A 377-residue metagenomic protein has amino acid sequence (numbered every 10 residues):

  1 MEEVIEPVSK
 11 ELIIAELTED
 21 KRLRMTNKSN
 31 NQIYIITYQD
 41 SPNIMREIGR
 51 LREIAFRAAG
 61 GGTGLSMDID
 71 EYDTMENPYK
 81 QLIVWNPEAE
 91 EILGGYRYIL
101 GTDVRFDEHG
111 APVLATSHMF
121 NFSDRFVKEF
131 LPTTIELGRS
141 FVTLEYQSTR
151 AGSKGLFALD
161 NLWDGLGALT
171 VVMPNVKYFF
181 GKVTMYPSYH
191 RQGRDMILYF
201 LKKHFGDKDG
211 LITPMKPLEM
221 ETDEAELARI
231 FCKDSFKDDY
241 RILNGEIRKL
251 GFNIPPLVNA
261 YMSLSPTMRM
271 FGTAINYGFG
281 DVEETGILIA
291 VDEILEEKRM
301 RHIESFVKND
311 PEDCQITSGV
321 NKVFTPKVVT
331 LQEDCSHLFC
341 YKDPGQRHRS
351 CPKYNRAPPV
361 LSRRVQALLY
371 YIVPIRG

Functional and structural regions predicted by a protein language model:
E2-Q39: Conserved N-terminal entry element of GNAT/NAT acetyltransferase domains
M25-D70, K80-L100: Short amphipathic alpha-helix that is part of the acyltransferase structural core
T63, D103-T267: Acyl-donor binding region in acyl/amide transferases
Y72-I83, F106, M268-R269, G280-T285: A short helix-loop-beta-strand connector motif used in the catalytic cores of GNAT acetyltransferases and, in some
R269-V307: C-terminal/domain-terminus segments
V307-N321: Short, cationic low-complexity segments
G319-T330, S336, S350-P358, R364 (+1 more regions): N-terminal amphipathic/hydrophobic targeting modules at extreme N-termini, encompassing cleavable Sec/SRP-type signal
